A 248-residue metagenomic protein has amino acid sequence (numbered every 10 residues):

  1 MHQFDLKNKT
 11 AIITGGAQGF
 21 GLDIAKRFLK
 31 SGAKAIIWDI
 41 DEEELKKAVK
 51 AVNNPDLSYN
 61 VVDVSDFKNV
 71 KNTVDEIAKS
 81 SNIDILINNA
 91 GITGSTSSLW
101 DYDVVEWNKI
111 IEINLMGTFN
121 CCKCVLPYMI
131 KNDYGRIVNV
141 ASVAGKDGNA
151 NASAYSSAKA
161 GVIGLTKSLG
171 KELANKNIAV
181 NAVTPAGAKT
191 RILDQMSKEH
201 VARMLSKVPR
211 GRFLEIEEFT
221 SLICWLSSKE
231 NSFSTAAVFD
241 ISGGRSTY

Functional and structural regions predicted by a protein language model:
M1-H2, T93-T96, D147, C224 (+1 more regions): Short C-terminal tail/terminal secondary-structure segment of NAD(P)H-dependent dehydrogenase/reductase domains
F4-A35: Canonical Rossmann dinucleotide-binding motif of NAD(H)/NADP(H)-dependent dehydrogenases/reductases, specifically
E42-E43, V61-N72, V104, E217: The beta1-alpha1 cofactor-binding region of Rossmann-like NAD(H)/NADP(H)-dependent oxidoreductases
S97-L99, D103-N108, L193, M204: Substrate-binding pocket helix/loop in short-chain dehydrogenase/reductase
C122, A158, T166: Active-site helix of classical SDR
P127, K171-N175, S232: Alpha-helical segment proximal to the catalytic Tyr-Lys
S142: Residue(s) in the substrate-gating loop at a strand-loop-helix junction that position the organic substrate next
